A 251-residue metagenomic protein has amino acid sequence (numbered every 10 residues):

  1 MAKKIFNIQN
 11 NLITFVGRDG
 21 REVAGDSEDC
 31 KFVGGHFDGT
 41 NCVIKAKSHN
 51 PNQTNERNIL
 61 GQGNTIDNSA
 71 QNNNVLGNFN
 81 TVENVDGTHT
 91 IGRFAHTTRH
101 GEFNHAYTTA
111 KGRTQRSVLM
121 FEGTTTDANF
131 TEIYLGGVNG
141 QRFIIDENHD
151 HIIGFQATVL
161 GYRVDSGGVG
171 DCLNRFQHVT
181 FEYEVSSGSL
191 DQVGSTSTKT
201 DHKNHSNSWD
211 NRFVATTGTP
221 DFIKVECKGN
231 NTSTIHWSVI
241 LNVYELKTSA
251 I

Functional and structural regions predicted by a protein language model:
M1-V16, E22-I145, N242-Y244: Periodic small-residue-enriched repeat registers in elongated scaffold domains
D26, E184-S189: Alpha-helix capping and helix-coil boundary motifs
H49-N50, N64-D67, N72, N80 (+4 more regions): Parallel beta-helix/beta-solenoid repeats that form elongated, surface-exposed shafts/blades used for receptor binding
K111-I153, L160-N174, S187-T234, S249-I251: Surface-exposed ligand/attachment interfaces on beta-rich extracellular proteins
V179-E182, V243-T248: Short, low-complexity, polar/charged sequence segments that are solvent-exposed and flexible
S233-L241: Edge beta-strands of jelly-roll/beta-sandwich modules across compartments, strongly enriched in secreted/luminal
